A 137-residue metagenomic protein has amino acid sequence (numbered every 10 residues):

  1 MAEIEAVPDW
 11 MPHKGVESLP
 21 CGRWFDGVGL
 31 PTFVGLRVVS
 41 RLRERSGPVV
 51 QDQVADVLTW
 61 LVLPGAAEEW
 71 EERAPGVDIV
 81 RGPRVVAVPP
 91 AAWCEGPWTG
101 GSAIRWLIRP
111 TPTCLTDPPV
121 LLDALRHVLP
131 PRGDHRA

Functional and structural regions predicted by a protein language model:
M1-A55, P64-E68, D78-V80, R84 (+1 more regions): Signature for HUH/AEP ssDNA processing cores
E72-G76: Catalytic Cys-His active-site segments of thiol-dependent hydrolases/isopeptidases
